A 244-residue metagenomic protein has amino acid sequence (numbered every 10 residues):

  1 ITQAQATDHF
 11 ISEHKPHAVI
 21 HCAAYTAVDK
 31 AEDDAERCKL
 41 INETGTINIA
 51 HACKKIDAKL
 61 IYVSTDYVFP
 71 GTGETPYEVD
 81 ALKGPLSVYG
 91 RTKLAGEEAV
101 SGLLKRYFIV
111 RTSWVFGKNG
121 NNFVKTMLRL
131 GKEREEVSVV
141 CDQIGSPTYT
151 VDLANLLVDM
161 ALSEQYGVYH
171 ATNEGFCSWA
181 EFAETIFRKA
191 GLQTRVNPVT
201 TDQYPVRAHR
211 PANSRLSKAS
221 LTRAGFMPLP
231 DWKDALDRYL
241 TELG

Functional and structural regions predicted by a protein language model:
I1-I41: NAD(P)H-binding glycine-rich loop region in Rossmannoid oxidoreductase-like domains and their noncatalytic homologs
V19, D33-I61: NAD(P)-cofactor binding segment of oxidoreductase domains
V19-A23, L60-T65, P70, V110-T112: SDR active-site strand-loop-helix element
D29-E36, G71-T75, G120-N121: Conserved catalytic-core motifs of eukaryotic protein kinase domains, centered on the activation segment
L40, T44-N48, K55, V68-V110 (+1 more regions): Catalytic helix-loop patch of NAD(P)-dependent Rossmann-fold dehydrogenases
E98-G145, V151-D152, V158-D159: NAD(P)-dependent short-chain dehydrogenase/reductase
L156, S163-A208, A212: Mid/C-terminal beta-alpha module of Rossmann-like enzyme folds, strongest in SDR-family dehydrogenases/epimerases
S178-E184, T200-L243: Conserved C-terminal active-site "lid" loop/helix of NAD(P)H-dependent oxidoreductases that clamps the redox cofactor
